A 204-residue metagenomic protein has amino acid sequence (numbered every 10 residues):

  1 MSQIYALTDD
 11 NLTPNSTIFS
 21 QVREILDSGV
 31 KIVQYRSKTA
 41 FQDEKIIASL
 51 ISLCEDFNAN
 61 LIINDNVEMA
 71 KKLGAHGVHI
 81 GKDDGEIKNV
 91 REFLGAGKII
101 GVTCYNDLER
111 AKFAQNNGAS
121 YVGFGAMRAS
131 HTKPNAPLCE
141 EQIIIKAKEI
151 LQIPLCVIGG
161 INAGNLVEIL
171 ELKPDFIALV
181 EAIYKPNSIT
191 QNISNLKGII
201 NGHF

Functional and structural regions predicted by a protein language model:
M1-E86, E92-Y121, K146, Q152-I153 (+3 more regions): Conserved N-terminal beta1-alpha1 strand-loop-helix module at the mouth
A70, R128-P134: A short acidic, helix-capping loop that chelates divalent metal ions and anchors anionic groups
G95, E140-E141: Glycine-centered helix-coil hinge/cap
K133-C139, I145: Substrate-recognition "cap/lid" segment bordering the active-site pocket of phosphatases
P174-F176: Internal alpha/beta core interface subdomains
